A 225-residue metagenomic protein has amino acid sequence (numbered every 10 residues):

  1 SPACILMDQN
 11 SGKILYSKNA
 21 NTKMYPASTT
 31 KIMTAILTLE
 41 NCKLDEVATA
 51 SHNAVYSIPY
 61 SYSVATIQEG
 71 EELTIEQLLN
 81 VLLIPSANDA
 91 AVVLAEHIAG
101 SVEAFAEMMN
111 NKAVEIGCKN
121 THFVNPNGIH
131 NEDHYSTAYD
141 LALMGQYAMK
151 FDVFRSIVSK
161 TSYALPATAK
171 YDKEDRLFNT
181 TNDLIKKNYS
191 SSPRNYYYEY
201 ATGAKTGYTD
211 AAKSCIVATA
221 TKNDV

Functional and structural regions predicted by a protein language model:
S1-Y139, L143-D152: Active-site-adjacent loops and short helices of periplasmic peptidoglycan-processing enzymes
S101-V225: Penicillin-recognizing serine hydrolase domain
